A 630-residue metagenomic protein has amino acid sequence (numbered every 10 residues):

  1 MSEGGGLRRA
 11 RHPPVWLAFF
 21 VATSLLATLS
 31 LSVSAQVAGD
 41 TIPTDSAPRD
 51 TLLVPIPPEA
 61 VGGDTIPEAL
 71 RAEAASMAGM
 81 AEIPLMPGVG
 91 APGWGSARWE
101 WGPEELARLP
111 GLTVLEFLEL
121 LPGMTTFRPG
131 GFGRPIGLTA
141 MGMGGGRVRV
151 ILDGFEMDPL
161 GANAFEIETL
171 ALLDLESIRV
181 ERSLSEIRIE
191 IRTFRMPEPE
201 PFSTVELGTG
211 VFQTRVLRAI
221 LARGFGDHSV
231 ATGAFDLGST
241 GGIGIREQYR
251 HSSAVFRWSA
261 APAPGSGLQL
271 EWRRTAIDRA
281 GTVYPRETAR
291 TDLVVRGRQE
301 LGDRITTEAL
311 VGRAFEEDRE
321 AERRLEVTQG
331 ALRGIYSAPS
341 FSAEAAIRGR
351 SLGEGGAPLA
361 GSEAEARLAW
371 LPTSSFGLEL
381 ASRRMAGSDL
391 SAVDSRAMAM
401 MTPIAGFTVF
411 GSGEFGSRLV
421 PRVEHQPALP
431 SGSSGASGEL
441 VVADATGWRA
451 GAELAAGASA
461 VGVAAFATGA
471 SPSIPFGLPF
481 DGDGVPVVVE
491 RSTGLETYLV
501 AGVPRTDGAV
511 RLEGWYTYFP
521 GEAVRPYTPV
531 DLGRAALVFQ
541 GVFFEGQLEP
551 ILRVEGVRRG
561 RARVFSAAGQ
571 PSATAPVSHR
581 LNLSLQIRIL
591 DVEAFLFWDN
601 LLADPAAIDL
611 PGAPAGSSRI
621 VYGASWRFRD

Functional and structural regions predicted by a protein language model:
P57, P67, R71-W99, L115-F155 (+1 more regions): Extracytoplasmic beta-strand/coil segments of soluble accessory domains associated with Gram-negative outer-membrane
F155-R182: Short acidic/polar hinge/loop motifs at secondary-structure boundaries that mediate gating or recognition
S185-E190, M196-A254, P264-S266: Outer-membrane beta-barrel translocator/receptor signature
M196-P201, F225-S229, A263-G267, E300-T306 (+7 more regions): Short loop/turn motifs that connect adjacent beta-strands in outer-membrane beta-barrel proteins
L207-V211, L237-G241, W272-D278, V311-E317 (+17 more regions): Transmembrane beta-strands of outer-membrane beta-barrel pores
T240, I245, G265-A331, A357 (+2 more regions): Flexible loop and strand-edge segments within Gram-negative outer membrane beta-barrel domains
L419-A445, G469-Y498, T517-R534, R559-Q586 (+1 more regions): Outer-membrane beta-barrel domain signature, especially the mid-to-C-terminal portions of large Gram-negative OMP
V592, A615-D630: Outer-membrane beta-barrel "beta-signal"
